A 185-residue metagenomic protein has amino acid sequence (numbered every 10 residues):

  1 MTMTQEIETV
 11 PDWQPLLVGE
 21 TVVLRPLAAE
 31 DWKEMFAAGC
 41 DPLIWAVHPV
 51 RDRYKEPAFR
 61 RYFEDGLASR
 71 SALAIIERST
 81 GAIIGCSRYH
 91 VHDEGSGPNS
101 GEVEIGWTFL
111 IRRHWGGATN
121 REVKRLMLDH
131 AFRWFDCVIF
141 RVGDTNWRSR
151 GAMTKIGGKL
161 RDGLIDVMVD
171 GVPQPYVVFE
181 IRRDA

Functional and structural regions predicted by a protein language model:
M1-G117, H130, C137, W147 (+2 more regions): GNAT-family acyltransferases
E122-D136: Conserved acyl-CoA
F140-R150: Conserved beta-strand-loop-alpha-helix junction that forms the acyl-donor binding cleft
A152-T154: Hydrophobic residues within well-ordered alpha-helices
